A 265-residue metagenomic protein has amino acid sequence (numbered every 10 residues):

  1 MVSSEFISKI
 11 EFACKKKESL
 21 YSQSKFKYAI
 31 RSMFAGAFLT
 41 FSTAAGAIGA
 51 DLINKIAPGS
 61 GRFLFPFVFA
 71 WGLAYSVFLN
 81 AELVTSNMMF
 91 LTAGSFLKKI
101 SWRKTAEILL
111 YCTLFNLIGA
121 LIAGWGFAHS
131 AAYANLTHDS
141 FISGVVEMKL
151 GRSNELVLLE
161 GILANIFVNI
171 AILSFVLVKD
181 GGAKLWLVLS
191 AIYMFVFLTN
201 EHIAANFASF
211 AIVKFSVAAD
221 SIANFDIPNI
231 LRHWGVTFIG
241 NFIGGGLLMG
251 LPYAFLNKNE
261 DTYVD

Functional and structural regions predicted by a protein language model:
M1-D265: Alpha-helical transmembrane segments and their helix-helix packing motifs
